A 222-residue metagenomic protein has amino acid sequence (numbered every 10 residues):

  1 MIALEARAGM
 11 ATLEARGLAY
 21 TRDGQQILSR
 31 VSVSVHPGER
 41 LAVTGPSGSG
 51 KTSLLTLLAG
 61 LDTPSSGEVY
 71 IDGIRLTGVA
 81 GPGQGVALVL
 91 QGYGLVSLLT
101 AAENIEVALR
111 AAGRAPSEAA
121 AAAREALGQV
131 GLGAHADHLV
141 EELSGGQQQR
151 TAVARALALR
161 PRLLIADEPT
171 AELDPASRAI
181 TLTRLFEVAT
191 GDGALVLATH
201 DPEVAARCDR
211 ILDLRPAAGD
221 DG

Functional and structural regions predicted by a protein language model:
A59: Helix-to-loop junction immediately C-terminal to a conserved catalytic motif
G73-A87, P116: ABC ATPase NBD coupling module
L99-V107: Short coil-to-helix segment of the ABC ATPase nucleotide-binding domain corresponding to the Q-loop/switch region
S117-H135: Conserved ABC ATPase "signature" region
L132, A156-L157: ABC ATPase C-loop
H138, L159, G191: Conserved signature/switch motifs of ABC ATPase nucleotide-binding domains
L139-L143, Q147: Conserved ABC ATPase signature
L164-D167: Catalytic Walker B motif of ABC-type/P-loop ATPase nucleotide-binding domains
